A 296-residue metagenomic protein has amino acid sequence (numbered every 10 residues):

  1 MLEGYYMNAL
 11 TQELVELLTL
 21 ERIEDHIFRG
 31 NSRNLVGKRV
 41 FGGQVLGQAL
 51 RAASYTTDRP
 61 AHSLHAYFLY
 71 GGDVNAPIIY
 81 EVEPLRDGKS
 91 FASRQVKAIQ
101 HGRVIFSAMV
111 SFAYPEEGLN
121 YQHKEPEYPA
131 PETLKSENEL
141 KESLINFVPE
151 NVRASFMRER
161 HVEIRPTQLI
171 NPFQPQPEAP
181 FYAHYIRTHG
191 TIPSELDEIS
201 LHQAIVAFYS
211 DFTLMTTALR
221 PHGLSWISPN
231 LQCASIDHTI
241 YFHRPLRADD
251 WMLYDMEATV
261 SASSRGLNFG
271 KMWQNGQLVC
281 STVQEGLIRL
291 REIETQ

Functional and structural regions predicted by a protein language model:
L2-Q296: Terminal targeting signals and extreme-terminal segments of soluble enzymes
